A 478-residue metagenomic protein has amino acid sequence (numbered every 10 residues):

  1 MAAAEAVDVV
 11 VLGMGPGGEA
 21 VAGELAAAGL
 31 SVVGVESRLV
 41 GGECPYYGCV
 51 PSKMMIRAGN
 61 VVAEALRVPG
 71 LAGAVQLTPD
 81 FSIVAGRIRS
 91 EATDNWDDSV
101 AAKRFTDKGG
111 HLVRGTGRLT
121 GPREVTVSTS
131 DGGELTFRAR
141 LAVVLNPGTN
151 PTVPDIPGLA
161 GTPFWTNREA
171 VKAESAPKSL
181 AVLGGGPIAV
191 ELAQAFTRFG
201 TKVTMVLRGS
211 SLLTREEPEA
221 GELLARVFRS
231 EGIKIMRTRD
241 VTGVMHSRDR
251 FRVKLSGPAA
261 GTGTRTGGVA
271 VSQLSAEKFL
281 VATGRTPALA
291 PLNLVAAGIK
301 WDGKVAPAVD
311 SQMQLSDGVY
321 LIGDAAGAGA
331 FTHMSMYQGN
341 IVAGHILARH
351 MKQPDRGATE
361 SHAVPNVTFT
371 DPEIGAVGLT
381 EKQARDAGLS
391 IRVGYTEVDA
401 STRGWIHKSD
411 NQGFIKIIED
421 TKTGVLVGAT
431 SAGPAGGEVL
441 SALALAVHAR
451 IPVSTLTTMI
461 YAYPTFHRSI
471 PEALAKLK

Functional and structural regions predicted by a protein language model:
A2-G15, A176-G186: Beta1/beta-strand and adjacent pyrophosphate-binding region of the FAD-binding site in flavoprotein oxidoreductases
A4-V7, E24-L30, V35-A176, T204 (+7 more regions): Glycine-rich flavin
V10-L12, G117, F137-G148, V182-L183 (+5 more regions): Short hydrophobic core segments
L12-R38, V50, M54-V61, V364 (+1 more regions): Flexible, glycine-rich terminal cap/loop adjacent to redox cofactors in electron-transfer oxidoreductases
G13-P16, S37-R38, L183-G186, E216 (+1 more regions): Glycine-rich Rossmann-fold phosphate-binding loop(s) that bind the pyrophosphate of adenine dinucleotide cofactors
G18, G186-A189, S335: Catalytic nucleophile loop
C49, P147-K202, V206, K234 (+1 more regions): Glycine-rich dinucleotide-binding loop and its adjacent helix/turn
G161-S175, Q273-L274, K278-K352: FAD-site-proximal beta/loop scaffold in flavoenzymes
